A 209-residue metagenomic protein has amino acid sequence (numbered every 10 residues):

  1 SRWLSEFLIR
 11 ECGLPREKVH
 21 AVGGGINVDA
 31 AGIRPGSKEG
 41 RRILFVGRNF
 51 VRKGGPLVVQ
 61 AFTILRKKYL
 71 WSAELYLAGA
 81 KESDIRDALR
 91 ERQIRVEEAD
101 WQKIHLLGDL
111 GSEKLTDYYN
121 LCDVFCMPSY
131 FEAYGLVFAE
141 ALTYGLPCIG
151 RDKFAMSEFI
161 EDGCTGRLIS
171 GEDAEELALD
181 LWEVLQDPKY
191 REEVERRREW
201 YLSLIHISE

Functional and structural regions predicted by a protein language model:
W3, G25: Carbohydrate-associated surface elements
P35-K53, V58-T63: Conserved donor-binding/catalytic core segment of Leloir-type glycosyltransferases
G79, R86-L110: Nucleotide-activated donor-binding/catalytic signature segment of Leloir-type glycosyltransferases, i.e., the conserved
D109-L110, D117-C122: Short alpha-helical donor nucleotide-sugar binding micro-motif in glycosyltransferases
Y130: Aromatic "clamp/platform" in nucleotide-sugar-dependent glycosyltransferases that forms part of the donor/acceptor
P147-G150, I160: Short hydrophobic beta-strand element within catalytic cores of glycosyltransferases and related nucleotide-activated
D162-G163, R167-A174, E183-P188: Conserved acidic donor-binding segment of nucleotide-sugar-dependent glycosyltransferases
I205-E209: Conserved small/polar residues in nucleotide/adenosyl-binding loops
